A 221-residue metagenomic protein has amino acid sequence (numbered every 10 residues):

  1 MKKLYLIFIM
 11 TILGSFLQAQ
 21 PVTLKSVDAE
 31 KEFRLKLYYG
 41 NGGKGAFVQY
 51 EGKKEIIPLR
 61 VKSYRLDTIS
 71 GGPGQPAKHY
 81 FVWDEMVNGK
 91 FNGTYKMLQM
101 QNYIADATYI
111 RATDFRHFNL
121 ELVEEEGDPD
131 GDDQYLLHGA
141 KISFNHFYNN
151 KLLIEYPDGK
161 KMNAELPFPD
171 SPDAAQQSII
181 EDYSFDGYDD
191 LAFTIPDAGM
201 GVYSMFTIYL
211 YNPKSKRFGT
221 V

Functional and structural regions predicted by a protein language model:
K2-K3, G159: Low-complexity, repetitive regions of proteins mediating host interaction that are extracellular, surface-exposed
K3-L13: Sec-dependent N-terminal signal peptides
L13-G14, D197: Single-residue recognition of alpha-helix boundary sites
S15-A19: Sec/Tat signal peptide C-region and signal peptidase I cleavage site
P21, S26, E30-N41, K54-E181 (+1 more regions): Beta-propeller-forming repeat regions
G43-G45: Extended interaction-bearing regions that mediate binding to partners or small molecules
V48-E51: N-terminal ectodomain recognition module in secreted, GPI-anchored, and membrane glycoproteins
